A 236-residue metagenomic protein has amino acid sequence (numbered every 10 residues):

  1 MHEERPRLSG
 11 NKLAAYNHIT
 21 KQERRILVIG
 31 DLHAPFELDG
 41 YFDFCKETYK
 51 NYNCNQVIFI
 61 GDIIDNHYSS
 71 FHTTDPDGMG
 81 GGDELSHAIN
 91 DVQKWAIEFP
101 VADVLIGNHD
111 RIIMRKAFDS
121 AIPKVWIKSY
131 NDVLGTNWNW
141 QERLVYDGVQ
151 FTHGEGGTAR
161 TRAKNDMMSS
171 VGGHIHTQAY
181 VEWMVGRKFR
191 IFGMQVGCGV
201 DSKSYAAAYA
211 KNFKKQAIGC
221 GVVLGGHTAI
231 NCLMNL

Functional and structural regions predicted by a protein language model:
M1-V28: Acidic, histidine-bearing metal-coordination/catalytic regions of metal-dependent phosphoesterases
H18-L27, L144-Q150, H227: Beta-strand-turn-beta hairpins that frame and shape the catalytic cleft of phosphate-ester-processing enzymes
T20-Q22, K50-N53, A96-E98, L134 (+3 more regions): Flexible, charged surface loops at secondary-structure boundaries
T20-V28, N51-Y52, I230-L236: Polar, enzyme-active/binding microenvironments
R24-I26, Q56-I58, V149-Q150, S169-V171: Structural motif
I29-L134: Core catalytic region of metal-dependent phosphoesterases/phosphodiesterases, especially metallo-beta-lactamase-like
K128-Y146, E155-T158: Short acidic low-complexity segments
Y146-M234: Conserved beta-sheet core of the metallophosphoesterase superfamily
